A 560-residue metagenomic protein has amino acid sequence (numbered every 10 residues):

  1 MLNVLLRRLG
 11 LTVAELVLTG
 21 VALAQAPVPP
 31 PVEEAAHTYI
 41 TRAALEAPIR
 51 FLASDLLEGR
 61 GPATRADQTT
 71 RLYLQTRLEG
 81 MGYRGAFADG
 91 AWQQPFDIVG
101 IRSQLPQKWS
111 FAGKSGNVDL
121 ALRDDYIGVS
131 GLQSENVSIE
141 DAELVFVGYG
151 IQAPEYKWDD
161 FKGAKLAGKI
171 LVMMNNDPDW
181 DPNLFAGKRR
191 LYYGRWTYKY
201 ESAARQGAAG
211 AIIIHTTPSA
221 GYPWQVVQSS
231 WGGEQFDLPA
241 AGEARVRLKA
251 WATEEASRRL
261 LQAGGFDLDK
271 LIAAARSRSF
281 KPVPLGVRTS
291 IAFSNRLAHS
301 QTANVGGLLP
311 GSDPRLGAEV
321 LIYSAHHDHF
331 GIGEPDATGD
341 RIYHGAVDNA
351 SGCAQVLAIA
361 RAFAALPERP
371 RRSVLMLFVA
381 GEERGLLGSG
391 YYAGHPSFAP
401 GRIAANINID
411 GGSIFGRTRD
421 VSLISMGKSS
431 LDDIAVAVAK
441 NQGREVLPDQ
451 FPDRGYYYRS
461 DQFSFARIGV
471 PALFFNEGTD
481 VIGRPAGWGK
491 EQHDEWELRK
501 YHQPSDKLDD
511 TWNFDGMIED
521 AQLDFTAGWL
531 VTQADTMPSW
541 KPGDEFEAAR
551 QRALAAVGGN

Functional and structural regions predicted by a protein language model:
R8-A22: Bacterial N-terminal signal peptides
Y39-G85, R102, K108, A112 (+4 more regions): Catalytic-core environment of secreted peptidases
T41, L120-A241, R245-L248, P310 (+5 more regions): Extracellular/luminal Protease-associated
D55-N183, L285-G286, L297, Q301-T302 (+1 more regions): Noncatalytic luminal/extracellular "stalk/propeptide" segments of secretory-pathway proteins
L120-D124, N136-V137, K162, L238-D269 (+1 more regions): Metal-dependent peptidase/peptidase-like ectodomains
R123, R205, A209-P218, Y222 (+2 more regions): Long, well-ordered, tryptophan-enriched scaffold segments
K188-G194, Y198, S202, S219 (+3 more regions): Acidic/histidine-rich catalytic neighborhood of metal-dependent amide-processing enzymes
R361, A365, V481-R550: His/Asp/Glu-rich mid-to-C-terminal helical/loop segments that flank catalytic regions of hydrolases
